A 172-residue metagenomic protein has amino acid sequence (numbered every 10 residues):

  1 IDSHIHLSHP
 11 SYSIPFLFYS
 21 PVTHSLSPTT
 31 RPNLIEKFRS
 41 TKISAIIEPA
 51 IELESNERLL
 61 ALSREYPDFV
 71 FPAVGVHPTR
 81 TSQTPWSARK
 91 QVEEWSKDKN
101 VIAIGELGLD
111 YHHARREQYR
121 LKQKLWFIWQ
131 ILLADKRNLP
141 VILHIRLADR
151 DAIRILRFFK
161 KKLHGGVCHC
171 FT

Functional and structural regions predicted by a protein language model:
I1-T172: Mid-domain alpha/beta scaffold segments of enzyme catalytic cores
